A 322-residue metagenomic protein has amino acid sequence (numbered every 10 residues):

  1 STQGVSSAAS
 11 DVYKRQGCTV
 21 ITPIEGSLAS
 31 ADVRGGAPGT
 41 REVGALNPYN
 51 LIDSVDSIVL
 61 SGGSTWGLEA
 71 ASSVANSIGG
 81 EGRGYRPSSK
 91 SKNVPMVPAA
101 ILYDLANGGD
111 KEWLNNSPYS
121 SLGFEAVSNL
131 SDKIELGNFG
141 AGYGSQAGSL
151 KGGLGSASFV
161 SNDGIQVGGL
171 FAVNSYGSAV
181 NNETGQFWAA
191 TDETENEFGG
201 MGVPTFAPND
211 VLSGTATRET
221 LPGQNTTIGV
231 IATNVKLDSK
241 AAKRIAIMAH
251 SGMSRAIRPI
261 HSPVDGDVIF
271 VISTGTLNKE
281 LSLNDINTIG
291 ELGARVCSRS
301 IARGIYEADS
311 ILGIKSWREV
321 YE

Functional and structural regions predicted by a protein language model:
S1-A9, Y13: Single conserved hydrophobic/aromatic residue that forms the stacking wall/gate of nucleotide- or nucleobase-binding
S10-T65, E69, G80-E322: A structural signal for small-residue-enriched, beta-sheet-centric alpha/beta enzyme cores and oligomeric scaffold folds
S73-G79: Active-site-adjacent structural elements in enzyme catalytic domains
